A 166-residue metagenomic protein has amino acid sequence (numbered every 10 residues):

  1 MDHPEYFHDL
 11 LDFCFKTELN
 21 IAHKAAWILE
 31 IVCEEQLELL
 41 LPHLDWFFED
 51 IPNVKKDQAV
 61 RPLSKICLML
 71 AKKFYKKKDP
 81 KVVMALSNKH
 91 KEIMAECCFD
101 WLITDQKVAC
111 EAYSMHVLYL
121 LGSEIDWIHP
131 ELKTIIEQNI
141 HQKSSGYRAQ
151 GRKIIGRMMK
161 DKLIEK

Functional and structural regions predicted by a protein language model:
M1-E38: N-terminal interaction modules that seed assembly of large macromolecular complexes
H8-L19, D45-K55, E96-Q106, P130-K143: HEAT/HEAT-like alpha-solenoid repeats
A22, K56, V60-L63, E111 (+1 more regions): Residue-level detector of extended alpha-helical repeat arrays and alpha-solenoid scaffolds
I28-E34, L63-K76, Y113-S123, I155-I164: Hydrophobic residues within the alpha-helices of tandem HEAT/HEAT-like
E38-K91: Helix-adjacent hinge/juxtasegments
L39-L40, W127-P130: Structural helix-adjacent loops and short alpha-helical linkers that scaffold large soluble proteins
F99-L120: A charged, amphipathic interaction segment
K133-K166: Eukaryotic acidic, Ser/Thr-rich intrinsically disordered low-complexity regions
